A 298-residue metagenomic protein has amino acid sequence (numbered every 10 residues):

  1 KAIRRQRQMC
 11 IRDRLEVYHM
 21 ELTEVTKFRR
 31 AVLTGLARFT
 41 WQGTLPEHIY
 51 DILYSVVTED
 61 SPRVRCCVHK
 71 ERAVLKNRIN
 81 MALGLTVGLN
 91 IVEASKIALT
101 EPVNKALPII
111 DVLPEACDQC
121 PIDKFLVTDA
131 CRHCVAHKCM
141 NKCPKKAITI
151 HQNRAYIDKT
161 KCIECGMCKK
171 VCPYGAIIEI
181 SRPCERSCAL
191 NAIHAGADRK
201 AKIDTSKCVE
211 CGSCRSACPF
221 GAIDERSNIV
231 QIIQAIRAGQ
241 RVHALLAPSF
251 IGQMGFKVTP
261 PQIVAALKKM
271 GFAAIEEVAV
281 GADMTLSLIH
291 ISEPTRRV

Functional and structural regions predicted by a protein language model:
K1-R14, I289-V298: Single conserved hydrophobic/aromatic residue that forms the stacking wall/gate of nucleotide- or nucleobase-binding
R4-Q8, H137, C165-C168, C184 (+2 more regions): Twin-arginine (Tat) signal peptide motif
C10, L126, L245: Conserved beta-strand segments that form the floor/walls of ligand-binding pockets within enzyme and binding domains
L15-V171, G175-E185, N191: Ferredoxin-type iron-sulfur electron-transfer modules and their immediate structural context
Y174-G175, I180-R297: Iron-sulfur-cluster electron-transfer modules
